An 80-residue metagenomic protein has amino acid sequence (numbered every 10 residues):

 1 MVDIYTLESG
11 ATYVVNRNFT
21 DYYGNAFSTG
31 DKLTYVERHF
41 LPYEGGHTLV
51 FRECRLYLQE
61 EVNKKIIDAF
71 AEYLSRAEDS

Functional and structural regions predicted by a protein language model:
M1, T48-S80: Intrinsically disordered, low-complexity, charged/polar segments
M1-V2, R38: Short, functional N-terminal and low-complexity linear motifs
V2-G10: N-terminal helix-cap/turn-to-beta initiation motif at the start of protein domains
E8, S28, S80: Short, well-structured alpha-helical interface segments that form or flank functional binding sites
T12-N63: Basic/aromatic-rich interaction segments and small domains that mediate binding to polyanionic partners
